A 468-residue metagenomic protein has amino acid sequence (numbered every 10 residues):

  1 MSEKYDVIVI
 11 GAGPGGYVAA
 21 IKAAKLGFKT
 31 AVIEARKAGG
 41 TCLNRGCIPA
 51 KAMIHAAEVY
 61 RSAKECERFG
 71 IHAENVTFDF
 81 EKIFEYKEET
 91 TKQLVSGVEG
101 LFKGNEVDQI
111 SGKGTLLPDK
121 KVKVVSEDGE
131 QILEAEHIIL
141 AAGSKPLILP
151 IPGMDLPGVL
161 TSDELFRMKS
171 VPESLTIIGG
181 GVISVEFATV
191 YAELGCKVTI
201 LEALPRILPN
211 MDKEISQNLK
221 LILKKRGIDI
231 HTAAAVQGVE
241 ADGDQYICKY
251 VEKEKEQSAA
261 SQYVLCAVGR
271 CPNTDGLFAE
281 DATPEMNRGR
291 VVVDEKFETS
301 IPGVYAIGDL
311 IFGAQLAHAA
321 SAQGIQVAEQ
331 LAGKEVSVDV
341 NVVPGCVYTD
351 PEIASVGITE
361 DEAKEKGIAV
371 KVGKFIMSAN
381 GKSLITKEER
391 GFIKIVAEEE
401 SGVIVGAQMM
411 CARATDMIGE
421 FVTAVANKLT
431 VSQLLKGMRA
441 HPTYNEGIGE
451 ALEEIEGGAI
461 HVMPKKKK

Functional and structural regions predicted by a protein language model:
S2-G13, V171-G181: Beta1/beta-strand and adjacent pyrophosphate-binding region of the FAD-binding site in flavoprotein oxidoreductases
S2-Y5, I21-F28, I33-E173, T199 (+8 more regions): Glycine-rich flavin
I8-G15, A19, A24-R36, T41 (+4 more regions): Flexible, glycine-rich terminal cap/loop adjacent to redox cofactors in electron-transfer oxidoreductases
I8-I10, G114, L133-G143, I178 (+3 more regions): Short hydrophobic core segments
G16, S184-V185: N-terminal Rossmann-fold NAD(P) dinucleotide-binding loop
A20, A24, A188, A192-E193: Gly/Ala-rich phosphate-binding loop of Rossmann-like dinucleotide-binding domains, activating on the conserved
S111, D294-E295, E398-E399: Short, acidic, Ser/Thr-enriched surface-loop or helix-capping motifs
D155-P172, A259-L331: FAD-site-proximal beta/loop scaffold in flavoenzymes
